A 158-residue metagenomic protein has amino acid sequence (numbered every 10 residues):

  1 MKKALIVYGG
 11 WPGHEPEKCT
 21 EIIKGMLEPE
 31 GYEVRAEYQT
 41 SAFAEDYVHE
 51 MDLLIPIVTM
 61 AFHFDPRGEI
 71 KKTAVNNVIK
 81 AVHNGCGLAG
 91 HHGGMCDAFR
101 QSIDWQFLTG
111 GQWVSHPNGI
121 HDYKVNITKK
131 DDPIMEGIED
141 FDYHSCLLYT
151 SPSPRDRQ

Functional and structural regions predicted by a protein language model:
M1-K2, D122: A structure-centric signal for secondary-structure junctions around beta-strands
K3-I6, E15-G90, G94-C96: Helical hinge/lid and interdomain linker segments adjacent to catalytic or ligand-binding clefts that mediate domain
W11: Acidic beta-to-alpha connecting loop that harbors the catalytic carboxylate
A61-D140: A glycine-rich, often tryptophan-bearing local segment used as a flexible ligand/cofactor-contacting loop or short
Y143: Conserved polar/disulfide-associated segments of primarily extracytoplasmic proteins
Y149-Q158: Conserved small/polar residues in nucleotide/adenosyl-binding loops
